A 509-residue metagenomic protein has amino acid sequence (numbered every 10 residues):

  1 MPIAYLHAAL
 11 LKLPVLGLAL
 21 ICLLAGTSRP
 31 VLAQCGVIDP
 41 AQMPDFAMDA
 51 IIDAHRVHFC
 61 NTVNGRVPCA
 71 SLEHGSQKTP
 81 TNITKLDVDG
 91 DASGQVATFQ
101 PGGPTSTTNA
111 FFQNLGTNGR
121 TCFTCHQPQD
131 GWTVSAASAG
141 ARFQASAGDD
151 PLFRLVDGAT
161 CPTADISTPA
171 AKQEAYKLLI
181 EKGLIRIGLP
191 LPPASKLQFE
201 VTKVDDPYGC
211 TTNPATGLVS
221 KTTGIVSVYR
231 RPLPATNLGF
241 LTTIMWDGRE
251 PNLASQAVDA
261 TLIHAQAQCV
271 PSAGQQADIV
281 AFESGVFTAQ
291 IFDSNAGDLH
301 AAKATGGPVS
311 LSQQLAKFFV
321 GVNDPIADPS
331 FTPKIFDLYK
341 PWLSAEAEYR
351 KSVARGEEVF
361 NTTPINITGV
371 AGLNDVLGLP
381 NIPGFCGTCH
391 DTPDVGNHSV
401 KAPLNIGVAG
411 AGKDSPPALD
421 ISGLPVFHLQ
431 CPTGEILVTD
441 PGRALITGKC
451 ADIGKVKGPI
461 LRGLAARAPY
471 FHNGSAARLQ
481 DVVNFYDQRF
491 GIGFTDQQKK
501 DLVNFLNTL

Functional and structural regions predicted by a protein language model:
M1-L11: N-terminal secretory signal peptides that target proteins for export/translocation
A8, V15-G17, L429: Compositionally biased, low-complexity segments enriched in small residues
K12-A25: Bacterial N-terminal signal peptides
T27-L32: Sec/Tat signal peptide C-region and signal peptidase I cleavage site
Q34-L509: Periplasmic c-type cytochrome electron-transfer domains
